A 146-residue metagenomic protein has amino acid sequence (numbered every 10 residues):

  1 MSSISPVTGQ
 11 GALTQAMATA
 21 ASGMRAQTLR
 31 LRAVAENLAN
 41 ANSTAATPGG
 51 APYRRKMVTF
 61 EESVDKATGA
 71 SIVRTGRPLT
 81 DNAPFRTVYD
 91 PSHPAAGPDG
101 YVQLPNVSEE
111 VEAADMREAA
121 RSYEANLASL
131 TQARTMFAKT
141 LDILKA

Functional and structural regions predicted by a protein language model:
M1-A146: Amphipathic alpha-helical polymerization modules
